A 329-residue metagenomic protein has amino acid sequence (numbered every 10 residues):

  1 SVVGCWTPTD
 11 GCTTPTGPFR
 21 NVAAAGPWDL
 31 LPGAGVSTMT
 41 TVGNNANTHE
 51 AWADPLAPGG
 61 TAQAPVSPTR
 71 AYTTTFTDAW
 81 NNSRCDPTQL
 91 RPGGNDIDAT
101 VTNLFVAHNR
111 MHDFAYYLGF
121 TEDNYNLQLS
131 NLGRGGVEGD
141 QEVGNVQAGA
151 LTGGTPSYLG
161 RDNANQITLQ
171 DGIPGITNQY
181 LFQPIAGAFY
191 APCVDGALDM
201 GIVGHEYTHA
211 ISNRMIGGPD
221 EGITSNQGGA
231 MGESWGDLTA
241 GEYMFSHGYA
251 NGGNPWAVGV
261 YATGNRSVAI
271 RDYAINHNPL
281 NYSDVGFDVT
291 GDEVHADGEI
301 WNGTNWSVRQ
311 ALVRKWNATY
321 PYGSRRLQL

Functional and structural regions predicted by a protein language model:
S1-W301, S307: Extracellular zinc-dependent metalloprotease catalytic-domain scaffold
V308-R314: Ferredoxin-type iron-sulfur electron-transfer modules in oxidoreductases and energy-metabolism complexes
R314-L329: Amphipathic alpha-helical substructures
